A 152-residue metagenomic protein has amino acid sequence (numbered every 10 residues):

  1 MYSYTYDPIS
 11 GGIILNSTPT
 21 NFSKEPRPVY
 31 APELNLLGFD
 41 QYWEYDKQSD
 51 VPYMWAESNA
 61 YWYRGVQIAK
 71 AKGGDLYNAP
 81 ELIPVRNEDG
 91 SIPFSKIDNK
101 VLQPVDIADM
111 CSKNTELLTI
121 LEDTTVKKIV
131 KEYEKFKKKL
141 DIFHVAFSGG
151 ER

Functional and structural regions predicted by a protein language model:
M1-V145, G149-R152: RNA-binding accessory domains that recognize and position tRNA/RNA substrates
